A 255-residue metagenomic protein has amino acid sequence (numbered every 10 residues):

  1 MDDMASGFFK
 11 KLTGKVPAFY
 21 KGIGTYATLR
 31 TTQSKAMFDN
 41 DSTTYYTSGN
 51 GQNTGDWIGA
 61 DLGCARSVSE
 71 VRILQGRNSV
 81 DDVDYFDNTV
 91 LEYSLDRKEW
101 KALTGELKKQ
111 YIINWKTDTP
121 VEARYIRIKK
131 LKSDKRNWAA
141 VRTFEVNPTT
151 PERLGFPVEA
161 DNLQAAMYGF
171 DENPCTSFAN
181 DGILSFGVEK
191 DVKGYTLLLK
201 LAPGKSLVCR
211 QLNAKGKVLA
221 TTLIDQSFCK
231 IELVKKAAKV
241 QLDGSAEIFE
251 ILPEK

Functional and structural regions predicted by a protein language model:
M1-C64, G76-Y85, G105-E106, R136 (+4 more regions): Disordered, acidic Ser/Thr/Pro-rich linker "stalks" and the adjacent N-terminal cap of the next globular domain
G51-D56, R77-T149, A202-K255: Trp- and acidic/polar-enriched beta-sheet ligand-binding modules for extracellular glycan and matrix recognition
N53-G55, G63-R72, E122-R124, E189-L197 (+1 more regions): Extended extracellular/luminal ectodomain segments enriched in beta-structured repeat modules
D61, S69, L74, K129 (+4 more regions): Beta-strand residues in well-ordered beta-sheet regions across diverse protein folds
